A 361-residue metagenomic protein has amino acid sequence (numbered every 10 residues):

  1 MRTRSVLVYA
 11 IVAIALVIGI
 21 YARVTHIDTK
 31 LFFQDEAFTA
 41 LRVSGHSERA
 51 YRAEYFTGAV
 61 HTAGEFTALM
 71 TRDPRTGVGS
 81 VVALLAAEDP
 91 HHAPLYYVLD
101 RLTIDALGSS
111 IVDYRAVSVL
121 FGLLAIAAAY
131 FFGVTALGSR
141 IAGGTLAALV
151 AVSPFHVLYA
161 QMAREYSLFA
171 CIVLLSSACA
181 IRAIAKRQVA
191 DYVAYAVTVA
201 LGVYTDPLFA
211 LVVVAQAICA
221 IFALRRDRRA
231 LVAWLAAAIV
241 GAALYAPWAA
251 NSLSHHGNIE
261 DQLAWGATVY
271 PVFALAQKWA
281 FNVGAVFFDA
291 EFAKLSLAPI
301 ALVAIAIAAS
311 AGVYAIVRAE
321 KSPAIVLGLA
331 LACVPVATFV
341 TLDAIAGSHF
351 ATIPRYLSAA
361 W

Functional and structural regions predicted by a protein language model:
M1-R4: Short, Lys/Arg-rich, polar N-terminal cytosolic tail immediately upstream of the first transmembrane signal-anchor
V8, V12-W361: Membrane-proximal helix-loop-helix interfaces that form the catalytic/acceptor-binding platform of multi-pass membrane
